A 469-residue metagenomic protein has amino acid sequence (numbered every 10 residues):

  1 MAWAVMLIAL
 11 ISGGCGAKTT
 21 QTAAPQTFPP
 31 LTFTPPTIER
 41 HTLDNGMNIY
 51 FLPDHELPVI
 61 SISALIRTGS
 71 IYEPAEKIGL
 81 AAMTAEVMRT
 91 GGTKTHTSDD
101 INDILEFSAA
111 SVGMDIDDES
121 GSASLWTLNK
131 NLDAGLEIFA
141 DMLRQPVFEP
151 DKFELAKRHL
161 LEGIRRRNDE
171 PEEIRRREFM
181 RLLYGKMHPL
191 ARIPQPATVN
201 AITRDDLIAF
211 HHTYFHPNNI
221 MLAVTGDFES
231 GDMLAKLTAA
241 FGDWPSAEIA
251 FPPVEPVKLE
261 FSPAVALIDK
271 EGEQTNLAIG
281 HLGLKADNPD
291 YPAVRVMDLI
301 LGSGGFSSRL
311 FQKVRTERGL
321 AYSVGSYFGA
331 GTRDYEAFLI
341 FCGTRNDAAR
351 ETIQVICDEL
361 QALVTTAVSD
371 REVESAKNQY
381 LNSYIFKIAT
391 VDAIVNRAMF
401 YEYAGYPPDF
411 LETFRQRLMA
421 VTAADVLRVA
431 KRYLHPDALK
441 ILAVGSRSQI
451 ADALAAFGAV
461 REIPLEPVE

Functional and structural regions predicted by a protein language model:
M1-A4: Bacterial N-terminal signal peptides that target proteins for export
I11-G14: C-terminal motif of bacterial Sec signal peptides marking the signal peptidase cleavage site
G16-T22, D100-I249, L267, L277 (+2 more regions): Charge-rich, well-structured scaffold segments of protease-associated domains
T20-P35: N-terminal low-complexity, Pro/Thr/Ser-rich intrinsically disordered segments that act as propeptides or flexible
L31-S63: Mature N-terminal segment immediately following signal peptide/propeptide cleavage in secreted/periplasmic
P53-E56, E273, L465-E469: Peptidyl-prolyl cis-trans isomerase
D54, S63-L65, I249-S307: His/Glu-based metal-binding/catalytic segments typifying zinc-dependent metallopeptidases
S61-W126, A191-I193, G305-L320, T332: M16/MPP (pitrilysin/insulinase) zinc-metallopeptidase core fold and M16-derived inactive scaffolds
